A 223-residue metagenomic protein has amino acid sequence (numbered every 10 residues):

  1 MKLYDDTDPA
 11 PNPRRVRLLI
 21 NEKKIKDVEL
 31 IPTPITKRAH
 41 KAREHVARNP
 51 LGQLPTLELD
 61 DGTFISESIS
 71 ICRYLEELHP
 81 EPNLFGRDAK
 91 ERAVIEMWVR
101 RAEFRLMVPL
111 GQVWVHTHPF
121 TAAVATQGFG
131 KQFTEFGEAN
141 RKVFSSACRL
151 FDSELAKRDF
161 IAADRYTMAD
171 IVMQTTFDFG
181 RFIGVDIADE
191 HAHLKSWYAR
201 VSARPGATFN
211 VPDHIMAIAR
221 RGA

Functional and structural regions predicted by a protein language model:
M1-Q132: GST-like domain detector, emphasizing the conserved glutathione-binding G-site in the N-terminal thioredoxin-like
D6, P34, M168, H214-I215: Short, solvent-exposed turn/loop segments enriched in Gly/Ser/Thr/Pro and often Arg
E22, H79, L155-R158, P205: A general structural signal marking secondary-structure boundaries and capping sites
A47, A203, P212: Phosphate-coordinating loops and pocket residues in cytosolic domains that bind phosphorylated ligands
E76, T176-F177, V211: Active-site-flanking alpha-helical
A102-A203: GST-like fold's C-terminal all-alpha helical module
V211-A223: Terminal-tail/helix-coil boundary detector
